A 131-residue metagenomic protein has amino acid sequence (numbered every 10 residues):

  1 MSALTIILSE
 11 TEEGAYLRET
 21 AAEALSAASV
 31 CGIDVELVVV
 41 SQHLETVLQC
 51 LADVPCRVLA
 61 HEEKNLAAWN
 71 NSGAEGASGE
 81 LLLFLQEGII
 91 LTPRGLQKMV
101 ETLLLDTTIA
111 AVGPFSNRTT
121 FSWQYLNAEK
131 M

Functional and structural regions predicted by a protein language model:
S2-T5, E36: Cell-envelope/extracellular polymer assembly enzymes that use nucleotide-activated donors
E13-A28: Short, well-formed alpha-helical segments that are part of the catalytic scaffolds of diverse glycosyltransferases
E19, E23, S72, R94 (+1 more regions): Alpha-helical elements of Rossmann-like donor-binding domains used by nucleotide-donor carbohydrate transfer enzymes
A24-A60: Acidic donor-binding segment of Leloir-type glycosyltransferases
H61-A77: Glycine-rich, basic loop-to-helix element that forms the pyrophosphate-binding segment of sugar-nucleotide handling
L82: Short aromatic/hydrophobic "clamp" motif used to bind/position activated sugar donors
Q86-I90: The conserved acidic donor/metal-binding loop of glycosyltransferases
P93-K130: Conserved donor NDP-sugar-binding/catalytic core segment of glycosyltransferases
